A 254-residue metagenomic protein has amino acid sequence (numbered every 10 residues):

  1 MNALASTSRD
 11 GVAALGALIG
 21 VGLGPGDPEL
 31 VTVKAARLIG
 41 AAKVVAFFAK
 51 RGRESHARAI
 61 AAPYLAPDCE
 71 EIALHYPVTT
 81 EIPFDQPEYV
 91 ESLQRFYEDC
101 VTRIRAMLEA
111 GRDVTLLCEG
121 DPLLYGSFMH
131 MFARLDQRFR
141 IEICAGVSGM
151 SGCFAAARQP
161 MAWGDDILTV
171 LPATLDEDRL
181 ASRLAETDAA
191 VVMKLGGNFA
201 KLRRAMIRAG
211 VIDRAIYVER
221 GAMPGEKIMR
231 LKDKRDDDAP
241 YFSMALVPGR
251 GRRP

Functional and structural regions predicted by a protein language model:
N2-P28, V33-R138, M223, I228-M229 (+3 more regions): Class I S-adenosyl-L-methionine
L18, L184-P254: A contiguous loop/helix-start segment that scaffolds small-molecule binding in enzyme catalytic cores
L18-G20, E71-A73, I141-I143, V170 (+1 more regions): Conserved beta-strand scaffold positions in the cores of enzyme catalytic domains, especially in NTP/NDP-utilizing
P25-G26, K50-G52, Y76-P77, V147-G149 (+3 more regions): Short, acidic/turn-prone active-site loops that include or flank metal/cofactor- and phosphate-binding residues
F47-F48, A73, L116-C118, I143-G146 (+3 more regions): General beta-strand structural signal in soluble alpha/beta enzymes
C100, R105, L175-R183, G197-M206: A short, acidic, amphipathic alpha-helical segment used as a generic capping/interface helix at domain edges
G120-E186, D236, G249-R253: Class I SAM-dependent methyltransferase SAM-binding "motif I" and its flanking Rossmann-like core
